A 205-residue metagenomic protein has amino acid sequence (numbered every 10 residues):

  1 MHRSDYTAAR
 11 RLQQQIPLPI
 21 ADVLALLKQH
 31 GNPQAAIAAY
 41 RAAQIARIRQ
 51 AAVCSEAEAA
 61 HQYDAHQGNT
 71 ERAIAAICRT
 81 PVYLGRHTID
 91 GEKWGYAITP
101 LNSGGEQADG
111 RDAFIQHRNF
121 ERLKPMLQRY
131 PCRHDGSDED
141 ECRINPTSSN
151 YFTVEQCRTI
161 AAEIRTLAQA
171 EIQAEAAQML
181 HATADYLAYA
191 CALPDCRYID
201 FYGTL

Functional and structural regions predicted by a protein language model:
M1-C142, T147-V154, A168-D185, G203-T204: Short, amphipathic alpha-helical interaction segments embedded in low-complexity terminal/linker regions of eukaryotic
Y63, A190-C191: Hydrophobic residues in alpha-helical segments
T153-I164: Short amphipathic alpha-helical heptad-repeat segments
D185, C191-L205: C-terminal or internal capping secondary-structure element at the end of a domain, subdomain, or sheet
